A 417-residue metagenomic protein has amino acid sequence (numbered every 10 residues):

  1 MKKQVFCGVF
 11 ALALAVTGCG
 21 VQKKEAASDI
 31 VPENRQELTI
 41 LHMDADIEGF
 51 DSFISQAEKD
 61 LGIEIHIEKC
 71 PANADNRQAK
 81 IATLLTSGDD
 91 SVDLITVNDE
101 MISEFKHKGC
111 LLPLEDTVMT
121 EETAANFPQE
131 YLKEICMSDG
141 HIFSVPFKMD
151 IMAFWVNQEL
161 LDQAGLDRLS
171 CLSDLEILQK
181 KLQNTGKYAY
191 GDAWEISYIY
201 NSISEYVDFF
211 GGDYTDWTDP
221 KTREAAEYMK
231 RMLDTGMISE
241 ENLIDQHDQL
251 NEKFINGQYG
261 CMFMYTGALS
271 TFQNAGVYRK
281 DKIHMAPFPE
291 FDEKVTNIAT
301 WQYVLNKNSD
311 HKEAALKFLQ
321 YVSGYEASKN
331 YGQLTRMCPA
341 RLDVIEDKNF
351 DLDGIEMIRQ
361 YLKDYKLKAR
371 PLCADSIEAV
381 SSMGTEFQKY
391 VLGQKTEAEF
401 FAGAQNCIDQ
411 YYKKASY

Functional and structural regions predicted by a protein language model:
C7-G8, A13, C19-S103, H107-C110 (+10 more regions): Conserved N-terminal structural module of periplasmic/extracytoplasmic solute-binding proteins
S55, K59-D60, E64-K69, A82 (+7 more regions): Extracytoplasmic/periplasmic substrate-recognition and gating elements
C70-K80, E100, L172-E176, E241-I255: Short helix-initiation/N-cap motifs at beta->coil->alpha
A82-L84, D90-D93, E121-E159, A189 (+2 more regions): A structural signal for short loop-to-beta-strand junctions that line the ligand-binding cleft of periplasmic/secreted
D93-T96, G260-Y265: Paired acidic/hydrophobic, glycine-rich loop segments that form the ligand-binding mouth/hinge of periplasmic-binding
D99-M152, N184, S202, K221 (+2 more regions): Hinge/lid segment of periplasmic solute-binding proteins
Q179-Q183, Y214-L243, F288: Glycine-centered hinge/linker elements that transmit conformational signals in sensory and ligand-binding systems
I283-A286, Q333-T385, K389, K413-Y417: Long, aromatic- and glycine/proline-rich binding clefts that accommodate carbohydrate-like moieties
